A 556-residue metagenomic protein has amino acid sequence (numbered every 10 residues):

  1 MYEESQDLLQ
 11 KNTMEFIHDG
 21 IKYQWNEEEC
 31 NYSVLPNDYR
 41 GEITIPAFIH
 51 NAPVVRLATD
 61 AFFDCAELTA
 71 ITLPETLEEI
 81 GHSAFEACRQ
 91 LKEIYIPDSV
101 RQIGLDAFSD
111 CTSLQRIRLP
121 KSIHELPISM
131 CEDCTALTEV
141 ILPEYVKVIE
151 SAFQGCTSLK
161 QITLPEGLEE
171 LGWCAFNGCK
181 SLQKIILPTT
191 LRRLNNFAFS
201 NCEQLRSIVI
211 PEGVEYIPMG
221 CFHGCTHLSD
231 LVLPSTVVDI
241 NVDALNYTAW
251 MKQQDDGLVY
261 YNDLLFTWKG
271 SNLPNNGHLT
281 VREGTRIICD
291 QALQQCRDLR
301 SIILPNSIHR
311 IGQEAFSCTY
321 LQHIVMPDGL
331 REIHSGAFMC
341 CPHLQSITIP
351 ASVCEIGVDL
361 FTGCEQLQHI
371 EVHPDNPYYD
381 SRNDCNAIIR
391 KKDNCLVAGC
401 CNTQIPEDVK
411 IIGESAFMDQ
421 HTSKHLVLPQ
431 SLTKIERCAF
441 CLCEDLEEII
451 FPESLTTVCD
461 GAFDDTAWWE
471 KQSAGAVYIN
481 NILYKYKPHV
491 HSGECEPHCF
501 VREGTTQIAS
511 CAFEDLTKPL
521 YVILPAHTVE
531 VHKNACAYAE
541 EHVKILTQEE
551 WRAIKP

Functional and structural regions predicted by a protein language model:
M1, D7, H18-K22, E27-E29 (+22 more regions): Structural signature of tandem-repeat unit edges
Y32-S33: Conserved recognition-core residues within compact binding domains
T59-A61, H82-A84, G104-A107, P127-M130 (+14 more regions): Consensus positions within tandem repeat domains that build extended binding/scaffold surfaces
